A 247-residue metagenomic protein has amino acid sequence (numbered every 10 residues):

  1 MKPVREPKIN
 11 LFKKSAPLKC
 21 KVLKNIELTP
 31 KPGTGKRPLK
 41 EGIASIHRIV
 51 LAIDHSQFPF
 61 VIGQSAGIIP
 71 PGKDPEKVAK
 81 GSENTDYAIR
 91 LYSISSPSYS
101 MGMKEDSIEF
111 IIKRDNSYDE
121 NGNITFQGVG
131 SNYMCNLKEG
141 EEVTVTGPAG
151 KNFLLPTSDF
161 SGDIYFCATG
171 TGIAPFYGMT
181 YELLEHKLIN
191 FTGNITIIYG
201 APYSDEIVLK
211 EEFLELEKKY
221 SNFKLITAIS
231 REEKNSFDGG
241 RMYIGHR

Functional and structural regions predicted by a protein language model:
M1-K14, E76-N84: Short aromatic-glycine motifs in intrinsically disordered, low-complexity regions
P7-L18, A44, N194-R247: Reductase modules of NAD(P)H-dependent flavoproteins
K19-L137: Ferredoxin-reductase
F58-D74, T169, A174-I195: Classical protein tyrosine phosphatase
A66, V143-V145: Generic structural signal for buried aliphatic residues
G72, R114-N116, G170, A201-Y203 (+1 more regions): Residue-level signal for short, function-critical loop segments
G72-P75, T146-N152: Short, charged beta-turn/beta-strand-edge "cap" motif at the junction between a beta-strand and an adjacent loop
G140: Active-site-proximal polar cores
